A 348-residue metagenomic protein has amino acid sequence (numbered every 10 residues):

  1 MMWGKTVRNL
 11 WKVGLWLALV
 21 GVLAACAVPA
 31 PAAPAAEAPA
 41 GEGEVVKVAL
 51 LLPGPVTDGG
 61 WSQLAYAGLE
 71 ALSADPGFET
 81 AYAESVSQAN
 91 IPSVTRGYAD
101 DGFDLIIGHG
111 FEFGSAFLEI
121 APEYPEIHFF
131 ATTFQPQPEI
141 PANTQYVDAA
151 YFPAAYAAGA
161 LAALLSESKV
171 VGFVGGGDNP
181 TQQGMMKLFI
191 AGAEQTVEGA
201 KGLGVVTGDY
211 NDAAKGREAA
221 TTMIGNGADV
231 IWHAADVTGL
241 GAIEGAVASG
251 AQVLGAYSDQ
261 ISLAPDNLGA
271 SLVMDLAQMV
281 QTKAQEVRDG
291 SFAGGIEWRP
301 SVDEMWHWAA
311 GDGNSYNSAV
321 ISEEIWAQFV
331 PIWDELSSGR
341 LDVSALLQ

Functional and structural regions predicted by a protein language model:
M1-V46: Short, low-complexity disordered leader/linker segments with a strong preference for bacterial N-terminal type II
A27-V28, A35-Q348: A residue-level marker of the well-folded mature domains of exported/periplasmic proteins
